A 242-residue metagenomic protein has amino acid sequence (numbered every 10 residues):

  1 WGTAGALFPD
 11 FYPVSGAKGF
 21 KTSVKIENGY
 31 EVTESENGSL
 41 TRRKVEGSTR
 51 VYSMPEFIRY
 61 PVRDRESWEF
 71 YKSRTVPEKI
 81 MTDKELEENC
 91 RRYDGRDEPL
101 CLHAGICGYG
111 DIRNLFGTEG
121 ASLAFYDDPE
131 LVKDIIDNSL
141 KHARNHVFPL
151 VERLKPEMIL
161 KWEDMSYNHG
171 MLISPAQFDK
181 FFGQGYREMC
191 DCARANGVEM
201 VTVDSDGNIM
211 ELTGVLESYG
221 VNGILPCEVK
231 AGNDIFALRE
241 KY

Functional and structural regions predicted by a protein language model:
W1-R43, G47-Y52, K84-E88, G95-P99 (+4 more regions): N-terminal basic, low-complexity leaders that serve as flexible interaction/assembly modules and, when applicable, as
V32-E34, R65-Y242: Active-site loop segments of alpha/beta catalytic cores
M54-E69: A short, surface-exposed interaction/processing loop segment used at functional sites
